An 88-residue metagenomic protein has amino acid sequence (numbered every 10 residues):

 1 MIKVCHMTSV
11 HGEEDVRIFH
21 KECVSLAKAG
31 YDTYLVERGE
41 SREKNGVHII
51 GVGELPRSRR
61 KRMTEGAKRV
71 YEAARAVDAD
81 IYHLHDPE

Functional and structural regions predicted by a protein language model:
M1-S41, N45-I50, V77: N-terminal subdomain of nucleotide-sugar transferases
G46-A74: A short, charged, and often flexible helix/loop element on the N-terminal side of the glycosyltransferase catalytic
D80-I81: Structural motif
L84-E88: Short His-centered aromatic/hydrophobic patch
